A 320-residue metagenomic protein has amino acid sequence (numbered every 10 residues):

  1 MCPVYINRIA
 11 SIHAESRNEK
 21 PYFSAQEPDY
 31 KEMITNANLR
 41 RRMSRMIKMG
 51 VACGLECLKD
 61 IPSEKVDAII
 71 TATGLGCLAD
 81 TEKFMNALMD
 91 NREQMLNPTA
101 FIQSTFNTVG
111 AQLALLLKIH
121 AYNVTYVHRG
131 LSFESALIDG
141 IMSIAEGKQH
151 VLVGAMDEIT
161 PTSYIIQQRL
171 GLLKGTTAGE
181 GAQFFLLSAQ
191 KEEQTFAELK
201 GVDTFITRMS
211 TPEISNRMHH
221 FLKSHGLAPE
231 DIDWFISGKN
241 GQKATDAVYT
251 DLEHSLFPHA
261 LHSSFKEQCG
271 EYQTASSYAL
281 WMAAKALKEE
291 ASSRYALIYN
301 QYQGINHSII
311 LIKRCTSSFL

Functional and structural regions predicted by a protein language model:
M1-S135, M142-H150, G154-L320: Conserved "HGTGT" condensation-loop signature of ketosynthase/thiolase-family condensing enzymes that catalyze
